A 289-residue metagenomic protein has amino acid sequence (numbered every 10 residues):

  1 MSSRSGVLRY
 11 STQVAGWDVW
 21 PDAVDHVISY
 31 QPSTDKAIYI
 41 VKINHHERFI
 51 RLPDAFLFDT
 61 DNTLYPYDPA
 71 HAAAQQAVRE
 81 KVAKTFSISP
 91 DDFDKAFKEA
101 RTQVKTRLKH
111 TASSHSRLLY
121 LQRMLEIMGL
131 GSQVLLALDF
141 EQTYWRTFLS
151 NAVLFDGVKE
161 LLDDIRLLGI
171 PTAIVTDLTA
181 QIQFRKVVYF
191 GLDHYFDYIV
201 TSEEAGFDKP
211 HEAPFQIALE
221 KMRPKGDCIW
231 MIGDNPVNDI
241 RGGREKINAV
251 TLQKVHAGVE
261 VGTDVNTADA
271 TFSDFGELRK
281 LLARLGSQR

Functional and structural regions predicted by a protein language model:
S2-S5, R9-S11, W20: Low-acidity, Ser/Thr- and Arg-rich intrinsically disordered low-complexity segments
Q13, W20, Y30-F56, P69 (+6 more regions): Asp-based, Mg2+/Mn2+-dependent phosphohydrolase catalytic module
L64-Y65: Hydrophobic "anchor" residues
H71-E80, R117-Q122, A180: An amphipathic alpha-helix signature
A72-R107: Conserved phosphoryl-transfer catalytic core
E99-T143: A metal-dependent, Asp-based hydrolase signature
S114-L118, Q133-V134, Q142-T172, E212: Short, acidic loop-to-helix structural element flanking the phosphoryl-transfer center in phosphate-processing enzymes
